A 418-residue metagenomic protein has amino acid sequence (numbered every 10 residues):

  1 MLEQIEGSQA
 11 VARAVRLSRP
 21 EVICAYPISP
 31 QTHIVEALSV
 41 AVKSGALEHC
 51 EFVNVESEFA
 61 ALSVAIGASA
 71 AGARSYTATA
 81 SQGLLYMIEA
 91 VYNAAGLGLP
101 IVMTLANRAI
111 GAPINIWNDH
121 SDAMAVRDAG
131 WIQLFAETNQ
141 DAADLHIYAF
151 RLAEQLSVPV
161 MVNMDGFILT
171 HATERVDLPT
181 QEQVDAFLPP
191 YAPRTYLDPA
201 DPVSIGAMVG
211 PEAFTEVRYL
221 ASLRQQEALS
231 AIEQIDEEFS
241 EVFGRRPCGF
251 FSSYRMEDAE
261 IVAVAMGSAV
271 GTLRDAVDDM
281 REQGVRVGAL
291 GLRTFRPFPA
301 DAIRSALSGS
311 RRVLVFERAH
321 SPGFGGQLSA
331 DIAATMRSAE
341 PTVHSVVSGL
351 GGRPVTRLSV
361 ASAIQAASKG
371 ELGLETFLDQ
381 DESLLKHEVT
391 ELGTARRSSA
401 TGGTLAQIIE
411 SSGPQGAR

Functional and structural regions predicted by a protein language model:
M1-A125, G130, I147, F167 (+2 more regions): Thiamine diphosphate
Q4-V11, E237-I261: Glycine-/acidic-rich phosphate or pyrophosphate-binding loops and their flanking alpha/beta elements
S39-S44, E238, D275-A289, R337-A339: Short helix-loop-beta junction
A46, C50, V160-S252: Conformationally flexible catalytic loops at phosphate/diphosphate-handling active centers
W117-G166, P341-R353: Conserved thiamine diphosphate
S253-V285, F298-S305: Redox- and metal-dependent alpha/beta enzyme cores, enriched for Fe-S-associated oxidoreductases and cofactor-handling
Q283-R312, A319: Core nucleotide-handling region used for phosphoryl-transfer chemistry
E317-R418: Peripheral docking tails and interdomain loops at the edges of cofactor- or intermediate-handling domains
